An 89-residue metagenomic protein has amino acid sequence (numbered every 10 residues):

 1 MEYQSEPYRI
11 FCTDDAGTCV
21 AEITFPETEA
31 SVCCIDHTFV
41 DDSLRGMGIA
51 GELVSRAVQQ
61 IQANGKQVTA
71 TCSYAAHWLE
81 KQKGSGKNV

Functional and structural regions predicted by a protein language model:
M1-S5: Conserved N-terminal entry element of GNAT/NAT acetyltransferase domains
Y8-V20: Conserved beta-hairpin
E27-I35, Q67-T69: A conserved beta-turn-beta hairpin within the catalytic core of GNAT-like acetyltransferases that forms part
T38-R45: A short, internal acetyl-CoA/4′-phosphopantetheine-binding micro-motif in the GNAT/acyltransferase core
G46-A57: Conserved acetyl-CoA-binding loop-helix of GNAT-fold acetyltransferases
Q60-S73: Conserved GNAT acetyl-CoA-binding A-motif
G86-V89: Short, hinge-like loop/turn segments at secondary-structure boundaries
